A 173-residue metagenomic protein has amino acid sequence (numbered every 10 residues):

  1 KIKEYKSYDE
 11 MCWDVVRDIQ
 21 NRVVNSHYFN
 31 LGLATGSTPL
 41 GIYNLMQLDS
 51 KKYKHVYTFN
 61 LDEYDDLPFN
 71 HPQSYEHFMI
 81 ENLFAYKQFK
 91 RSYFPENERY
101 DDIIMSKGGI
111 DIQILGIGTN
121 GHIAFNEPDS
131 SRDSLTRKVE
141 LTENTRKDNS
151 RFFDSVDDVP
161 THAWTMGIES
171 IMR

Functional and structural regions predicted by a protein language model:
K1-L31, K87: N-terminal glycine-/serine-/threonine-rich phosphate-binding loop
N25-S50: Glycine-rich N-terminal segment of FAD-binding domains in flavoprotein oxidoreductases, spanning the beta-loop-helix
M46-D49, P72-Y75, I123, E127-R132: Short, glycine/charged-enriched secondary-structure capping and boundary segments
D49-Y57, I171-R173: Short, conserved loop/helix-junction motifs that constitute active-site signature segments in enzyme catalytic cores
Y53-I114, D158: Ligand-binding beta-strand-loop-alpha-helix segment within the catalytic cores of soluble metabolic enzymes
G108-D133: Glycine-rich phosphate-binding loop
A124-I168: Class I SAM-dependent methyltransferase SAM-binding "motif I" and its flanking Rossmann-like core
